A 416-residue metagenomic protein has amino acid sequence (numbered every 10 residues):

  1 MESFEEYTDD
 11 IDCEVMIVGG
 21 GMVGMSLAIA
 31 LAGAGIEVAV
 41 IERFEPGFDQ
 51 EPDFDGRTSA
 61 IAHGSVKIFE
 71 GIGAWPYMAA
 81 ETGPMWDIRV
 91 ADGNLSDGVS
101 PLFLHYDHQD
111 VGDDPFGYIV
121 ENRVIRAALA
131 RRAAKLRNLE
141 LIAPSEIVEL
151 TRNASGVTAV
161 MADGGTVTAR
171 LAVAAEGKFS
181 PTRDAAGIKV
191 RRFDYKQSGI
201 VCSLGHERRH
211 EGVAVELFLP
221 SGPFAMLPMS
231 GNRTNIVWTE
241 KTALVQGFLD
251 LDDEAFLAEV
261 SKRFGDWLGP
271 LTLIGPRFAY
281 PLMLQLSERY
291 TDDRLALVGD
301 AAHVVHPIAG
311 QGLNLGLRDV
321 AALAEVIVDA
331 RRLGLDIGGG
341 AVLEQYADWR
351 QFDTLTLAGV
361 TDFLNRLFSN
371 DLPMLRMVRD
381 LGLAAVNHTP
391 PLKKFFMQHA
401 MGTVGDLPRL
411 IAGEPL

Functional and structural regions predicted by a protein language model:
E6-D12, E81-A185, F193-S198: Conserved N-terminal helical subregion
E14-V40: N-terminal Rossmann-like FAD-binding beta1-loop-alpha1 element of flavoenzymes
V23, P46, F179: Conserved Rossmann-like nucleotide-cofactor binding loop
A32-R57: Glycine-rich FAD pyrophosphate-binding loop
D53-L95: N-terminal FAD cofactor-binding segment of flavoenzymes
F69, G156-T158, A162-T166, L171-R277 (+1 more regions): Conserved FAD-binding catalytic core of PHBH/FMO-like flavoproteins
Q246, D250-G338: FAD/FMN-dependent oxidoreductases across multiple families
E325-L416: C-terminal helical "tail/cap" subdomain of flavin- and related membrane-associated enzymes
